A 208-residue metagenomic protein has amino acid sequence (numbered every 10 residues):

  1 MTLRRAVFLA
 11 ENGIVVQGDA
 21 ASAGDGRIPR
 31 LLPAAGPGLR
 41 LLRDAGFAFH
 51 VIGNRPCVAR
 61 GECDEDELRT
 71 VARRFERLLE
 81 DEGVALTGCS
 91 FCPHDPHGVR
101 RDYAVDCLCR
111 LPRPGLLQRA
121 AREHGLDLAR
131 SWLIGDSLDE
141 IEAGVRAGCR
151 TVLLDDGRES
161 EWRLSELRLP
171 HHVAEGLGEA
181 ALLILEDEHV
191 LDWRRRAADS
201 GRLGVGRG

Functional and structural regions predicted by a protein language model:
L3-D19, G53: Asp-based phosphoryl-transfer active-site loop
A20-P37: Basic, amphipathic juxtamembrane/active-site segments that coordinate anionic phosphate or diphosphate groups
G26-R27, G61-D66, A104-V105: Short, solvent-exposed loop/turn segments at secondary-structure boundaries
A35, L39-L78, E82-G98, G144: Substrate-recognition element of Asp-dependent hydrolases with the DxDx(T/V) motif
L108-L138: Conserved Lys-Pro-Asp/Glu-containing loop-to-beta segment of HAD-superfamily phosphomonoesterases, centered on
W132-H172: Acidic, Mg2+-coordinating phosphoryl-transfer loop and its flanking beta/alpha structural elements, shared across
H171-A180: Short acidic-hydrophobic, aromatic-tinged amphipathic segments that line or gate anion-handling sites
R202-G208: Short, basic, low-complexity termini and linkers enriched in Ser/Thr/Gly/Pro that act as targeting/leader peptides
